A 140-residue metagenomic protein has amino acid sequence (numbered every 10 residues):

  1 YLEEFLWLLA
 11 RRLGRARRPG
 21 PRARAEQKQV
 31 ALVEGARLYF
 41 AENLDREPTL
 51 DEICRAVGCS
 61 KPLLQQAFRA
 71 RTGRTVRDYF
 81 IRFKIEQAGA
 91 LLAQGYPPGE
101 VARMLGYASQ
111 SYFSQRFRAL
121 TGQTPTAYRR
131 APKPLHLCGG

Functional and structural regions predicted by a protein language model:
Y1-R22, K28, G35, L63: An amphipathic alpha-helical interaction segment
L2-E3, V33, I85, S114: Short, amphipathic alpha-helical "lid/cap" segments that border enzyme active or binding sites
L6-L13, F40, F68, L92: Hydrophobic recognition helices of helix-based DNA-binding modules
L9, L13, T121, P125 (+1 more regions): C-terminal alpha-helix/helix-terminus motif
P21-P48, C54-V57, Y79-P97, R130-P134 (+1 more regions): A short, Lys/Arg-enriched amphipathic alpha-helix from helix-turn-helix/homeodomain DNA-binding modules
A41, R46-F83, Y96, A102-A127: Basic/polar phosphate-binding segments, predominantly the helix-turn-helix DNA-binding elements of transcriptional
